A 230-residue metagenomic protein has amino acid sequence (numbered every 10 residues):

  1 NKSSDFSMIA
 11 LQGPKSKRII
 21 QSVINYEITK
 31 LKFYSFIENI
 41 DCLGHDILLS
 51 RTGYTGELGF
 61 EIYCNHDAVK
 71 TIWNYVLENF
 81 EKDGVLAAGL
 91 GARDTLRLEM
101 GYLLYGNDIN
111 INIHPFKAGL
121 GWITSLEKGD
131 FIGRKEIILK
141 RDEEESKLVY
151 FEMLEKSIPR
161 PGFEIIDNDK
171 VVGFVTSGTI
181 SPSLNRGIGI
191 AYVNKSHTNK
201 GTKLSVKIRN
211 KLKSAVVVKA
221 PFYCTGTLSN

Functional and structural regions predicted by a protein language model:
N1-N230: Conserved, structured C-terminal
